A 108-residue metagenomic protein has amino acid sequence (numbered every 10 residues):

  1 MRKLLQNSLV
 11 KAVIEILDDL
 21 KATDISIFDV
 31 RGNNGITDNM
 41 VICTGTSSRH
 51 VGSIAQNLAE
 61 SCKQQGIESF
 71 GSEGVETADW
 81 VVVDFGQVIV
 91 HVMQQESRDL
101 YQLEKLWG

Functional and structural regions predicted by a protein language model:
M1-N39, C43-G108: Positively charged, small/polar-rich N-terminal and surface patches that mediate targeting and assembly and bind
